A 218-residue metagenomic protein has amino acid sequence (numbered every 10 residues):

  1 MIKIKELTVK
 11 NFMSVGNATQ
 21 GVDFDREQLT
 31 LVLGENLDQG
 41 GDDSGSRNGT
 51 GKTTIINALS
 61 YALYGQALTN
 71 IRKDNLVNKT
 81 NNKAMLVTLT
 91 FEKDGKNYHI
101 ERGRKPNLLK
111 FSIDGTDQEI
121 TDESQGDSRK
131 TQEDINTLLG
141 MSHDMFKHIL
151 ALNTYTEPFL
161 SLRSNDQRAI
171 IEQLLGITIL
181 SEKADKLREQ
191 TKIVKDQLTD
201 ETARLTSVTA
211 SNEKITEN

Functional and structural regions predicted by a protein language model:
M1-I120: Extreme N-terminal "head/tail" segments of very large remodeling/mechanoenzyme assemblies
D23, E101-G103, L138-D144, R163: Short glycine/proline-enriched loop/turn "hinge" motifs that connect secondary-structure elements and lie
D43-G51, E123-G126, R163, L175 (+2 more regions): Short alpha-helix boundary/capping segments
I55-A58, K130, D134, D166-Q173: Alpha-helical scaffold elements adjacent to nucleotide-binding pockets in ATP/GTP-utilizing enzyme cores
A62-Q66, L138-M141, Q173-I177, R204: Conserved, well-folded catalytic cores of nucleic-acid-processing and energy-transducing macromolecular machines
L89-K93, S128-T156: Flexible, charged interface-and-hinge segments in very large macromolecular machines that mediate substrate binding
H148-N218: Extended, Lys/Glu-rich alpha-helical coiled-coil stalks
